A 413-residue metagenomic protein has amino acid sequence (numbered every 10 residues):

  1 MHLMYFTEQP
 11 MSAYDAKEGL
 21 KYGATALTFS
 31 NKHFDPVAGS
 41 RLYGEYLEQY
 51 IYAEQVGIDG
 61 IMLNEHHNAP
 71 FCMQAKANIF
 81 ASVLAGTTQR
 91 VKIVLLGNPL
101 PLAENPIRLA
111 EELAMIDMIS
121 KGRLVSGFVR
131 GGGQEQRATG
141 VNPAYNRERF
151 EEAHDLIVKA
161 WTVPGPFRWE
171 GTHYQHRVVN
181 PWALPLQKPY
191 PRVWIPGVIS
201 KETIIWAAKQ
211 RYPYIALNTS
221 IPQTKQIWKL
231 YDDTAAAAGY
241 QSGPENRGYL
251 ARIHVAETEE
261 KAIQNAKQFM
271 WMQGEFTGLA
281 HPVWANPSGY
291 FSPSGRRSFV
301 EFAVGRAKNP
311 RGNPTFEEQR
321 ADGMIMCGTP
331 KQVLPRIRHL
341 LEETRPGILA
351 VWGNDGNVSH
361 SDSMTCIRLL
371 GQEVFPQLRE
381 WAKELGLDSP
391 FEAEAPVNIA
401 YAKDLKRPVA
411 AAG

Functional and structural regions predicted by a protein language model:
M1-T88, Y190-P191, S389-A393, Y401-G413: N-terminal beta1-alpha1-beta2 module of alpha/beta enzyme domains
L3, A53, E65, L84 (+9 more regions): Conserved, mostly hydrophobic/aromatic
L3-T7, I61-L63, I93-L96, L124-F128 (+4 more regions): Hydrophobic faces of well-ordered beta-strands that scaffold small-molecule active sites in alpha/beta enzyme cores
M4-F34, R147-W182, Q223-P346, F375 (+1 more regions): An alpha-helical appendage that flanks or caps ligand/catalytic pockets
T28-G44, G97-I107, P189-I199, I253-A256 (+1 more regions): Active-site mouth loops of central-metabolism enzymes
E54-Q55, A81-R90, L113, D117-L124 (+3 more regions): Acidic (Asp/Glu)-rich catalytic clusters
G60-F80, P99-L100, T219, V351-S363: Glycine-rich, proline-tolerant flexible connector loops at the mouths of alpha/beta enzymes
Q74-L95, R368-R379: Alpha-helix-loop-beta-strand connector modules within alpha/beta enzyme cores
